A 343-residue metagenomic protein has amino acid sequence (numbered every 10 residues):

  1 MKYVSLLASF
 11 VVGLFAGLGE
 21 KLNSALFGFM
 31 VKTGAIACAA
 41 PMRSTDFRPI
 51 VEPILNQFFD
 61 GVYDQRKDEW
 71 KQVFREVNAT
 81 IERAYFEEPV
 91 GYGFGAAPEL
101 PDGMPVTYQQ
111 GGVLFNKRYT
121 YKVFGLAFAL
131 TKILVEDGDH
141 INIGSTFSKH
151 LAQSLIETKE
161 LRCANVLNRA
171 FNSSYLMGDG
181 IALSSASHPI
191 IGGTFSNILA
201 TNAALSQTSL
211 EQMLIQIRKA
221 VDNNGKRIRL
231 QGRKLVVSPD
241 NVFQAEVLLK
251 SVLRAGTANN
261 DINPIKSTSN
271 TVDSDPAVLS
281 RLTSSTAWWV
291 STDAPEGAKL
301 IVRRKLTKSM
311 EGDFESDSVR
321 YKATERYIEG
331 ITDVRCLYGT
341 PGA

Functional and structural regions predicted by a protein language model:
Y3, L7-L18, N23-F47, A182-D222 (+2 more regions): Sequence/fold signature of self-assembling virion shell proteins
L14, L18, F29, A84 (+6 more regions): Signature of extracytoplasmic/envelope-associated structural regions
A40-V73: Basic/polar, acidic-poor N-terminal "presequence/leader" segments that form or can form short amphipathic helices
N56, G112-V113, A220, L306: Short alpha-helical segments and helix-capping/turn motifs at coil-helix boundaries
D64-V123: Assembly/oligomerization interface modules of large self-assembling protein complexes
N116-Y175, L235, Y321-A323: Long, contiguous amphipathic alpha-helices that act as assembly "spine/axial" helices in icosahedral shell and virion
K117-K122, K132-I133, S174, I181 (+3 more regions): Flexible, active-site-adjacent loop/turn segments at secondary-structure boundaries
T120, I143, F147, N202-L205 (+2 more regions): Short, contiguous, pocket-lining structural segments that sit at or immediately flank catalytic/ligand-binding sites
